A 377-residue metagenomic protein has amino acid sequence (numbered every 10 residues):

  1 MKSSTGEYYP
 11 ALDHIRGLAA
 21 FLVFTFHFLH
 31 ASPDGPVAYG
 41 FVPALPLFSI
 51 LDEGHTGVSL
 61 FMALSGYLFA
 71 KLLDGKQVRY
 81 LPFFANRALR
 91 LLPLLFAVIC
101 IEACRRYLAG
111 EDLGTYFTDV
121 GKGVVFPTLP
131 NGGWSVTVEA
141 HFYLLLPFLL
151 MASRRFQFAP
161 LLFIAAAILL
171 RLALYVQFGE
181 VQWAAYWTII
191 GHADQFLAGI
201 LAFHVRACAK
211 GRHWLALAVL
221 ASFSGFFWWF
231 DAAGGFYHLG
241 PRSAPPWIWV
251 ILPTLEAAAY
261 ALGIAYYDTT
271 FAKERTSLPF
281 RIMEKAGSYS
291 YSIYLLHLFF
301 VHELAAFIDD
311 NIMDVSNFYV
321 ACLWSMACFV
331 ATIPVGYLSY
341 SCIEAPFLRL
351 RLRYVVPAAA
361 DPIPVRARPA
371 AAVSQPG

Functional and structural regions predicted by a protein language model:
M1-A11, F21, T25-D52, A70-P82 (+7 more regions): Alpha-helical transmembrane segments in multi-pass integral membrane proteins
R16, G66, A88, E139 (+3 more regions): Divalent metal-coordination and catalytic microenvironments
G40-E53, A85, L91-H141, A166-I189 (+2 more regions): Membrane-interface helix-loop-helix regions
G54-T56, L60: Extended basic-aromatic, gly/pro-enriched interface segments that bind polyanionic ligands
M62-K71: Central hydrophobic cores of alpha-helical transmembrane segments in multi-pass inner-membrane proteins across all
R87, L91, L95, Y289-L296: Loop-to-transmembrane-helix entry motif
F142-F148: Hydrophobic, membrane-inserted alpha-helices
R366-G377: Long, low-complexity, intrinsically disordered cytosolic termini of multi-pass membrane proteins
